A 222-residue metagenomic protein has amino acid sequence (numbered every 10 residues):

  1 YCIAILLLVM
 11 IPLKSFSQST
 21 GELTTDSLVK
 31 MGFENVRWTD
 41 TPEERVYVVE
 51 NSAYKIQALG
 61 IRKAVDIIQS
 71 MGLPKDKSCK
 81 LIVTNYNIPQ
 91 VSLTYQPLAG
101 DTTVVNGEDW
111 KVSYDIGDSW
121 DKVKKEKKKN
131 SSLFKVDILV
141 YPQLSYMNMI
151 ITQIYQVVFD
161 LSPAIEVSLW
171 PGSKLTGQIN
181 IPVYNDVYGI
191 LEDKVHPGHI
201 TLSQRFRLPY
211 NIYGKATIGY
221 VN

Functional and structural regions predicted by a protein language model:
A4-I5, S15-F16: Cleavable N-terminal signal peptides
M10-P12: N-terminal signal peptide c-region/cleavage motif recognized by signal peptidases
Q18-E43: N-proximal, solvent-exposed amphipathic alpha-helical segments enriched in charged/polar residues
G21, T25-S27, Y86-G100: Bimodal "functional hotspot" detector
E44-L93, G117-N222: Transmembrane beta-barrel domains of bacterial outer-membrane proteins
T94-V105, E192-K194: A short, hydrophobic/aromatic-rich structural module that often spans a beta strand with its adjoining loop
G100-E126: Polar, low-hydrophobicity, Gly/Ser/Thr/Asn/Asp-enriched low-complexity stretches outside signal peptides
